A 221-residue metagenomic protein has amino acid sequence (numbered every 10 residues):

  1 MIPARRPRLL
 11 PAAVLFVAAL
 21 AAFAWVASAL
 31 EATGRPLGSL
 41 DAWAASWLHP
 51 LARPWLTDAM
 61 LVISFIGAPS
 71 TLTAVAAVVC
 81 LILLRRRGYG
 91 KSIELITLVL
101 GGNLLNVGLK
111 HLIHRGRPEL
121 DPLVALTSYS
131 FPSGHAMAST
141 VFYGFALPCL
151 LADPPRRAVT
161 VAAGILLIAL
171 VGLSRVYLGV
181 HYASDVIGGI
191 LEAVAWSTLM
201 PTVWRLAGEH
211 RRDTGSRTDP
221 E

Functional and structural regions predicted by a protein language model:
M1-T71, H111-L123: N-terminal transmembrane-helix/juxtamembrane module of multi-pass inner/ER membrane proteins
I2, D121-E221: Membrane-embedded catalytic cores of phosphoryl/pyrophosphoryl-handling enzymes
L10-V14, S70-T73, S92-T97, A158-L166 (+2 more regions): Hydrophobic alpha-helical transmembrane segments
A18, A76-C80, L166-A169: Core hydrophobic alpha-helical membrane-spanning segments
A19-L20, A24, G102, N106 (+2 more regions): Alpha-helical transmembrane segments of multipass membrane proteins
A24-E31, N106-K110, H114, L147 (+2 more regions): Membrane-water interface at transmembrane helix exits
S39, V75-A76, L81-D153: Membrane-interface loops
